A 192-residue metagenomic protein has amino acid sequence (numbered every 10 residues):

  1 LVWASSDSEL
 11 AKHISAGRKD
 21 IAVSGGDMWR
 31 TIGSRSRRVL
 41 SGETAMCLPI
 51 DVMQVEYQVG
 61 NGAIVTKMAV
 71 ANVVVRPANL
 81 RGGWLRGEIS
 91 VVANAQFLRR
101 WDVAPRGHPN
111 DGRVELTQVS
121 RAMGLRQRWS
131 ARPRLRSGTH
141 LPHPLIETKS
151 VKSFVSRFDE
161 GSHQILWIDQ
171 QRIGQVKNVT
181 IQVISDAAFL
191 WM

Functional and structural regions predicted by a protein language model:
L1-Q96, S150: Catalytic core of DAGKc-family lipid kinases
G42-T44, P105, L145, Q170: Residues embedded in well-ordered secondary-structure elements
C47-P49, G83-W84, H108-D111, T148-S150 (+2 more regions): A short, structural micro-pattern
I50-V52, R113, H163: Exposed beta-strand and adjacent loop surfaces of beta-rich binding modules that mediate intermolecular recognition
T66-V75, G87-R100, V114-Q118, S156 (+2 more regions): Short hydrophobic-aromatic micro-motifs
A71-L80, L98-A104, T139-P142, L166-I168 (+1 more regions): Glycine-rich, charged/polar anion/phosphate-binding loops that engage phosphate groups from diverse ligands
W84-L141: Internal helical hairpin/lid segments
Q118-M192: ATP/nucleoside-binding phosphotransfer catalytic cores, i.e., glycine-rich phosphate-binding loops
